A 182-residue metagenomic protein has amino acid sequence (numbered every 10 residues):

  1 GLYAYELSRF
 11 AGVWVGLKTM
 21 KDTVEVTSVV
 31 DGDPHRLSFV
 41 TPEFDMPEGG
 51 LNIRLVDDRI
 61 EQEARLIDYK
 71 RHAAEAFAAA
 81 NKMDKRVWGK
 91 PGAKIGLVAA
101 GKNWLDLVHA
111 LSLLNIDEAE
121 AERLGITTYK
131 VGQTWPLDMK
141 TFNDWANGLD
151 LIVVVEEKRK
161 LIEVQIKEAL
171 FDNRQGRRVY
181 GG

Functional and structural regions predicted by a protein language model:
G1-G182: Flexible, low-complexity linker and terminal segments
